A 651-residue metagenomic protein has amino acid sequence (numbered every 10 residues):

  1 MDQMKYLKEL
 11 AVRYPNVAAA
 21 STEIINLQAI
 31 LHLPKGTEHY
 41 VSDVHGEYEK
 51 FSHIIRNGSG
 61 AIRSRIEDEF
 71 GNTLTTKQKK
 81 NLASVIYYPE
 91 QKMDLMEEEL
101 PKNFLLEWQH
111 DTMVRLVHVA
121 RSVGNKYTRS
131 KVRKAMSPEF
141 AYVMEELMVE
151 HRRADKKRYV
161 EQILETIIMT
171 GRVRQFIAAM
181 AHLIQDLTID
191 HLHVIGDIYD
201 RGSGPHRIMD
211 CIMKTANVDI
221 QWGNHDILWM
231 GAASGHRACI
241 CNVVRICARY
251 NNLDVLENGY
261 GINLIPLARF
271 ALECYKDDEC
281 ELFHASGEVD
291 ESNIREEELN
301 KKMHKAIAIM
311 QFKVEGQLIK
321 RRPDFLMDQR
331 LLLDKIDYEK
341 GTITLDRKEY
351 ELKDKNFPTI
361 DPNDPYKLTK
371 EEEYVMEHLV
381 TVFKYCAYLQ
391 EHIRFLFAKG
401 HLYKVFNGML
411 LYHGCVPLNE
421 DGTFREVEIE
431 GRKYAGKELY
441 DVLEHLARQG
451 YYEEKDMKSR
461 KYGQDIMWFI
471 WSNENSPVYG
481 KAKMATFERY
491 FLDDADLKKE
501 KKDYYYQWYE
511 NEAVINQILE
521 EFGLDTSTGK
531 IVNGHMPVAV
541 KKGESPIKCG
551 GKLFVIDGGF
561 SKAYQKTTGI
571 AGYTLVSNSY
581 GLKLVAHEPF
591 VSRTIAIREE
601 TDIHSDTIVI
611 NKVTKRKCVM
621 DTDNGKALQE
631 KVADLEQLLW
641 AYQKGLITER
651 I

Functional and structural regions predicted by a protein language model:
M1-I651: Feature recognizes metal-dependent phosphohydrolase scaffolds
